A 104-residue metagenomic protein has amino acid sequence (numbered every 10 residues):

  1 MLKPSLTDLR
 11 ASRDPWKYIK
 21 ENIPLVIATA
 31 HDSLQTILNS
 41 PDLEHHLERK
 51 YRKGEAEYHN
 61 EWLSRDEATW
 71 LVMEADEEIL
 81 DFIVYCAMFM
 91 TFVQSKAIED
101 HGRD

Functional and structural regions predicted by a protein language model:
M1-D104: Intrinsically disordered, low-complexity regulatory regions that flank transcription factor DNA-binding cores
